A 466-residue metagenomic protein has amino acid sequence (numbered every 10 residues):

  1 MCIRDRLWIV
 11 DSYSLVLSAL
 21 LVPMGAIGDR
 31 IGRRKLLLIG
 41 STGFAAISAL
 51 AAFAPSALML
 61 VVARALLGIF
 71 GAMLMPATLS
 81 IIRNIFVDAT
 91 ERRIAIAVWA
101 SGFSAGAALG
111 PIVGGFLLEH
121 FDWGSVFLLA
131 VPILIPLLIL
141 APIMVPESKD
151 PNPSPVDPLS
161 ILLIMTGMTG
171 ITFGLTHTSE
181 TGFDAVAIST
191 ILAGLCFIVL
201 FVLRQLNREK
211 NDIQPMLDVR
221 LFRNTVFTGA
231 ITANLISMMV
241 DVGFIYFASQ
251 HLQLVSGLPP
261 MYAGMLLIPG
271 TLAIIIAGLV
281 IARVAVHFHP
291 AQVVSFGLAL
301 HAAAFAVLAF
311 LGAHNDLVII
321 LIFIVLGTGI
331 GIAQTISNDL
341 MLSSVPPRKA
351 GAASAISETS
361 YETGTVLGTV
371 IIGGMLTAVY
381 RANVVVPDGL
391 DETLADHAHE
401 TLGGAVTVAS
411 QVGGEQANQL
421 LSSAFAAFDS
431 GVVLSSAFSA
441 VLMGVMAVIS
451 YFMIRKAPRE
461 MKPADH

Functional and structural regions predicted by a protein language model:
R4, W8-V16, D122, L159 (+2 more regions): Transmembrane core module of solute transporters
Y13, L17, G68, A97-A107 (+9 more regions): Structural signature of transmembrane alpha-helices in multi-pass secondary transporters
A26-L159: Helix-loop-helix hairpins in multi-pass membrane proteins, especially solute transporters
I27-G28, V113-F121, L175, L252-Q253 (+3 more regions): Interfacial helix-cap and linker-helix signal at transmembrane-aqueous boundaries of multi-pass secondary transporters
I39-G43, I47, A63, F70 (+8 more regions): Residue-level signature of the transmembrane alpha-helical cores of Major Facilitator Superfamily-type secondary
A89-W99, P260, P347-I356: Loop-to-transmembrane helix entry/capping segments in MFS-fold secondary transporters and related SLC/MFSD carriers
A97, E119-A233, V240, L258 (+1 more regions): Hydrophobic transmembrane-helix bundles of small-molecule transporters
P136, L340, Y361-R455, E460 (+1 more regions): Hydrophobic transmembrane architecture of multi-pass small-molecule transporters
